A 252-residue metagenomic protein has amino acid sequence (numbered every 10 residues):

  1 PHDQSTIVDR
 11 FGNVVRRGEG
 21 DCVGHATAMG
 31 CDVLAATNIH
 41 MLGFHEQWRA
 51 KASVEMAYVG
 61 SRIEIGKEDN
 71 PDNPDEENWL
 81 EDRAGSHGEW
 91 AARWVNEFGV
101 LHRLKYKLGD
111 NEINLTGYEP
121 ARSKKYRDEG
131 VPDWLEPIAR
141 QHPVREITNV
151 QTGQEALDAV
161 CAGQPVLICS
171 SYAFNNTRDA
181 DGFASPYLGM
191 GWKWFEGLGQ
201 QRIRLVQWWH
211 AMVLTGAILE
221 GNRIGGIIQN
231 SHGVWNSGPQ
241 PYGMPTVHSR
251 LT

Functional and structural regions predicted by a protein language model:
H2-E55, V59, N78-E97: Active-site-adjacent structural elements in enzyme catalytic domains
A28-M29, I63-Q229, G238-T252: Predominantly the structural core of cysteine protease catalytic domains
V234-W235: Short, surface-exposed beta-strand-loop junctions and turns on beta-sheet-rich folds
